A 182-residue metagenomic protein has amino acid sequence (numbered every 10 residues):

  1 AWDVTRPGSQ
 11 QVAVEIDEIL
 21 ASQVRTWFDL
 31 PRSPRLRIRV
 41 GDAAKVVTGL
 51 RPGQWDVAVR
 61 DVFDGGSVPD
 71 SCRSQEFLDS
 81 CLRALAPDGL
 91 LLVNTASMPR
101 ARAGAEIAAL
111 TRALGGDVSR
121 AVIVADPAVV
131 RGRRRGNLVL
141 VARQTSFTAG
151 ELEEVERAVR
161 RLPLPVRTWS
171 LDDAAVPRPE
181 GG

Functional and structural regions predicted by a protein language model:
A1-L90, R100-I107, R133: The AdoMet/dcAdoMet-binding core of the Class I SAM-like
G8, S33-R35, D88, V118-S119 (+2 more regions): A generic structural signal for alpha->beta connector loops
D79, G104-A125: Conserved Class I S-adenosyl-L-methionine
L90, A121-I123, L138-R143: Ordered hydrophobic segments in well-structured contexts
P99-R100, T148: Alpha-helix N-cap/loop-to-helix initiation residues
V129-G182: SAM/dcSAM-binding transferase cores
